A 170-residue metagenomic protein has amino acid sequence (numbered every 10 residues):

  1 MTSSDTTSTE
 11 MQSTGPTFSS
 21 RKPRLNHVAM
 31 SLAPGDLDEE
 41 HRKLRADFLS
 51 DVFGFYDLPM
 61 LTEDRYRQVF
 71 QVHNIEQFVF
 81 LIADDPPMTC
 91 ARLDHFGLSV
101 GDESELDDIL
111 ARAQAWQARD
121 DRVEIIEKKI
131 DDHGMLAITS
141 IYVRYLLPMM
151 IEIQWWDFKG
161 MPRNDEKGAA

Functional and structural regions predicted by a protein language model:
T2-H27, W116-A170: Vicinal oxygen chelate
T2-S3, R45, D57, S99: Long, compositionally biased, intrinsically disordered segments
S8-E10, F55-R92, V100, V143 (+1 more regions): Conserved short beta-strand elements that form part of the metal-binding/catalytic scaffold of enzyme active sites
R24, L32, E39-Y56, A113 (+2 more regions): Glycine-rich, flexible loop segments associated with nucleotide phosphate handling
L25-D38, M88-A115, T139-R144: Vicinal oxygen chelate
M30-F78, G168-A169: Core segments of cupin and vicinal oxygen chelate
I75-P86, D108-E124: A short, terminal or domain-edge coil/loop segment
